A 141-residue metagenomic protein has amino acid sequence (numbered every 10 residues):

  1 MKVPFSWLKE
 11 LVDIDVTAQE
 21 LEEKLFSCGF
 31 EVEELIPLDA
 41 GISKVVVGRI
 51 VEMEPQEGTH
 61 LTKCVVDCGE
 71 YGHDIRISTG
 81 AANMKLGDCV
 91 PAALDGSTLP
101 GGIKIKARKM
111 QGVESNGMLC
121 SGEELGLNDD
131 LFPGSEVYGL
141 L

Functional and structural regions predicted by a protein language model:
M1-L141: Phosphate-backbone binding interfaces of nucleic-acid-interacting proteins
